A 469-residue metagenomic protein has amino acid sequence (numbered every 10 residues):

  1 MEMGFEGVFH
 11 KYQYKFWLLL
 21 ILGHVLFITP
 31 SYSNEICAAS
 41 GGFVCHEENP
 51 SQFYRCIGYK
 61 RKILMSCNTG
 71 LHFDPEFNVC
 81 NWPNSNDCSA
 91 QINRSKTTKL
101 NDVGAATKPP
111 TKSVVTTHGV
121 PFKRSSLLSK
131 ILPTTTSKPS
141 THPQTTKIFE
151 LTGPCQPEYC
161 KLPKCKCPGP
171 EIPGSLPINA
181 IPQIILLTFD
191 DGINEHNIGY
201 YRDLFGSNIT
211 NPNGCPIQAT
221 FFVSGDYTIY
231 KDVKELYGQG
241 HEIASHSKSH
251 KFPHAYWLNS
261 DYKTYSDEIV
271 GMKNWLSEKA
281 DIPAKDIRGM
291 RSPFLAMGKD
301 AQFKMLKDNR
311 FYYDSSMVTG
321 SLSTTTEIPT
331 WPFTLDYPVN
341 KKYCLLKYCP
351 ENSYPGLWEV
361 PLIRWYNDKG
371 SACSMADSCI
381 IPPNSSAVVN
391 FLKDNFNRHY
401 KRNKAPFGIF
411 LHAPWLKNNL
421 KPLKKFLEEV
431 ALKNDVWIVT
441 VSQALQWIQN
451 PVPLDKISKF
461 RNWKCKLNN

Functional and structural regions predicted by a protein language model:
E2-P133, K138: Cysteine-rich, disulfide-bonded extracellular modules and peptides in secreted proteins and receptor ectodomains
F27-S31, A39, P50, R61 (+10 more regions): Processing junctions and N-termini across compartments
E35, F43, Y54, M65 (+10 more regions): Extracellular secreted precursors and ectodomains with disulfide-bonded cysteine-rich loops/domains
A39, E47, G58, T69 (+11 more regions): Disulfide-rich extracellular modules and peptides
K62-S66, E76, P83, I92 (+6 more regions): Intrinsically disordered, low-complexity regions enriched in proline, serine, glycine and charged residues
S66-T69, S85, G199-Y201, K304 (+2 more regions): Short coil/turn segments at secondary-structure boundaries
H142-E242, S249-F252, E268, K273-Q302 (+10 more regions): Active-site beta->alpha N-cap acidic-glycine motif
N197, S249-D281, T330-K401: Alpha-helical scaffold elements lining the catalytic groove of polysaccharide deacetylases
